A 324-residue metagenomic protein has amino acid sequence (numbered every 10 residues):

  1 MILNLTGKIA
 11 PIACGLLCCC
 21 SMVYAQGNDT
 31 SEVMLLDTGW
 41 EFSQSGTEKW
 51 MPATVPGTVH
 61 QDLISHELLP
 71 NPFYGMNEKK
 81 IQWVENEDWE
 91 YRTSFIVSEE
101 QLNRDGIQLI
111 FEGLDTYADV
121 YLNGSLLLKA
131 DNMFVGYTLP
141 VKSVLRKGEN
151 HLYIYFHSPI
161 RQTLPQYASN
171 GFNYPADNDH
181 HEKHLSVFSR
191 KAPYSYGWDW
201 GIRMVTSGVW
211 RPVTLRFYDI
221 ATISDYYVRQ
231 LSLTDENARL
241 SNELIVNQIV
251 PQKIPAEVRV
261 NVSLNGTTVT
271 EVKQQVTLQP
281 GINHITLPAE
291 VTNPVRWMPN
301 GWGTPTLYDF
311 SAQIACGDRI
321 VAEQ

Functional and structural regions predicted by a protein language model:
M1-C14, C18, V23-Q324: Secreted/periplasmic carbohydrate-active enzymes, especially glycoside hydrolases
